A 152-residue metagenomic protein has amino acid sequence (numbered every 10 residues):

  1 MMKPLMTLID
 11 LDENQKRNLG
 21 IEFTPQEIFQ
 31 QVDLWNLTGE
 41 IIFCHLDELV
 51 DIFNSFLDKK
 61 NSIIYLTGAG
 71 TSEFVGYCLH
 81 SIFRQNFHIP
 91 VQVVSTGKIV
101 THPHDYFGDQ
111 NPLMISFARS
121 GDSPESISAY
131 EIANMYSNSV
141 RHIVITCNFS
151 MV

Functional and structural regions predicted by a protein language model:
M1-K59: Cofactor-/ligand-binding subdomain signature composed of acidic, glycine-rich, tryptophan-containing flexible loops
L57-V152: Glycine-rich phosphate-binding loops that contact phosphosugars or nucleotide phosphates
